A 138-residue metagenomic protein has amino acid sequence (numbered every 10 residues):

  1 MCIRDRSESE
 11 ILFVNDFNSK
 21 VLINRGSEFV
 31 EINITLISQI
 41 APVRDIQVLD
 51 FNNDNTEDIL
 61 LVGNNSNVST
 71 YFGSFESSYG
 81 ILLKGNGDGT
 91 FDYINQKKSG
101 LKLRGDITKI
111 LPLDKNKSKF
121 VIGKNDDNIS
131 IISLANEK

Functional and structural regions predicted by a protein language model:
M1-K138: Beta-propeller-forming repeat regions
